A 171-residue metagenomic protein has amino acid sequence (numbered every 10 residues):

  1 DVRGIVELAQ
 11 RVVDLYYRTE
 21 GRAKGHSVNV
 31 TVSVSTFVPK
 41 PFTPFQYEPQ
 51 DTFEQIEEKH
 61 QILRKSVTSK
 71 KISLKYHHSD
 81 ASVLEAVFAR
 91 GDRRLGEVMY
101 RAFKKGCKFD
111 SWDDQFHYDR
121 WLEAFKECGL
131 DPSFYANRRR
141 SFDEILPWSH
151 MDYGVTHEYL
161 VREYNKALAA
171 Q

Functional and structural regions predicted by a protein language model:
D1-P41, Q55-S79: Conserved C-terminal portion of the radical SAM core fold that forms the substrate/S-adenosylmethionine-binding
D1-V6, F45-I56, F88-L95: Short secondary-structure boundary/capping segments
T31, D51, E158-Y159: Generic detector of isolated residues embedded in canonical secondary-structure elements
K40-T43, V83-E85: Short catalytic/ligand-binding loop motif for oxyanion handling, primarily in non-cytosolic enzymes, centered on
F42-P49, S141-L146: Glycine- and acidic
R64, T68-Q171: Radical SAM enzyme core and accessory elements
